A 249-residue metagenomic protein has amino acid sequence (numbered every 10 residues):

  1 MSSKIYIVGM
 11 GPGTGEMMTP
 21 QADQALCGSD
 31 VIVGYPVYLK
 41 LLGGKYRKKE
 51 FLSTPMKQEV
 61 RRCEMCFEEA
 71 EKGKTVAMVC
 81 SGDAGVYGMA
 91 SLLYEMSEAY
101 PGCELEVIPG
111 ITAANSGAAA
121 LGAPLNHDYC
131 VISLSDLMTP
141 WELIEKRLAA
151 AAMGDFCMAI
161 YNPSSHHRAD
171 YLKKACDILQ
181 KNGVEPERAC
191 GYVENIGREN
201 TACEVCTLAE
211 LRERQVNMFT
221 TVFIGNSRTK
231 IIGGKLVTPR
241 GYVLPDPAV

Functional and structural regions predicted by a protein language model:
M1-L105, S116, R212, A248: Class I S-adenosyl-L-methionine
M1-S2, Q24-A25, E69-A70, E98-A99 (+5 more regions): Solvent-exposed alpha-helices and their adjacent loops that cap or buttress functional pockets in soluble metabolic
I5-I7, V76, M153-V249: A contiguous loop/helix-start segment that scaffolds small-molecule binding in enzyme catalytic cores
M10-T14, G34-V37, T54-M56, S81-D83 (+7 more regions): Fold-independent oxyanion-binding glycine-rich loops and adjacent beta-strand/coil segments at enzyme active sites
G11-M17, T139-W141, E204-C206: Short gly/ser/thr-rich secondary-structure transition/capping motifs
L39-L41, E59-V60, I111-N115, L137-P140 (+1 more regions): Short gly/pro/ser/thr-enriched loop/turn and capping motifs at secondary-structure boundaries
V86-G154: Class I SAM-dependent methyltransferase SAM-binding "motif I" and its flanking Rossmann-like core
